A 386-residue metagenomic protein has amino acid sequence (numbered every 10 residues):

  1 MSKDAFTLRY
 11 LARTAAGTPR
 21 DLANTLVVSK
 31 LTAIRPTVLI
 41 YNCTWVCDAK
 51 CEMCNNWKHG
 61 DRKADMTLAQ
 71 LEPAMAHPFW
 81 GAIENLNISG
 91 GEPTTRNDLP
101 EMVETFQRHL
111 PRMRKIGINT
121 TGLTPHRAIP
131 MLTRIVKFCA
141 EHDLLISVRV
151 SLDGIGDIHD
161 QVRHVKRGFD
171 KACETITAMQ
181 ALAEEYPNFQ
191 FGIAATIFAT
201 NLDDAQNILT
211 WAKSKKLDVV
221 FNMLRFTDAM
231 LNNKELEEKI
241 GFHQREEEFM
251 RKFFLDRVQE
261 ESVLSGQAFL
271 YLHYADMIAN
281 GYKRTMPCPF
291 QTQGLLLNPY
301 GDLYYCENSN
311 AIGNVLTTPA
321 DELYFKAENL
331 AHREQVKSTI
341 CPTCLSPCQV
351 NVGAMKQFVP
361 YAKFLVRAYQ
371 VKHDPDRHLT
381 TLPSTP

Functional and structural regions predicted by a protein language model:
S2, F6, A140-Y304, N308-N314 (+1 more regions): Radical SAM enzyme [4Fe-4S]-AdoMet core and its adjacent flexible, acidic and glycine-rich loops/tails across
S2, F6-I146, E184, D228 (+2 more regions): Conserved alpha-helical substructure of the radical SAM core
A16-P36, A268-M277, A311-N329: Short, charged low-complexity linear segments at domain edges
V38-G60, Q70, G81, N85-S89 (+9 more regions): Soluble, non-transmembrane catalytic domains of enzymes that act on hydrophobic metabolites at membranes
W45-C47, E92, T120-T124, L152-G154 (+2 more regions): Short, flexible loop/turn elements at secondary-structure junctions
V46, K50, R284-P287, Y300 (+1 more regions): The −1 position to Zn-ligating cysteines in a subset of zinc-ribbon hairpins
C54-W57, M131, V162-V165, T318 (+1 more regions): Residue-level signal for well-ordered alpha-helical positions
W57, D302-P386: Flexible mid-to-C-terminal extensions adjoining Fe-S/redox cofactors in radical SAM and related proteins
